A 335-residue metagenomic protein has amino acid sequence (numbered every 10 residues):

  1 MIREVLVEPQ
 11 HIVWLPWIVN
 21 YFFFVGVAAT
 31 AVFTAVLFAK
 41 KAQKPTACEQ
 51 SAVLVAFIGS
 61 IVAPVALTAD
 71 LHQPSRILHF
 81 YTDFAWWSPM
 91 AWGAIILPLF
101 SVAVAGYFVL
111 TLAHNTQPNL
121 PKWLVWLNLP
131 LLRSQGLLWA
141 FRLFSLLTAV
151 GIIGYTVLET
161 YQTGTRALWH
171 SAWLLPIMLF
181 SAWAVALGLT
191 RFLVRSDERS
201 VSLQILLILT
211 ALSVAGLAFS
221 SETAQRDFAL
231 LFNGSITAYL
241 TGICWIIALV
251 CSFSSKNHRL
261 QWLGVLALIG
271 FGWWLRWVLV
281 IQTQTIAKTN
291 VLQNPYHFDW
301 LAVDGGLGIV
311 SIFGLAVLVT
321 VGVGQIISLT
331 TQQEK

Functional and structural regions predicted by a protein language model:
M1-I12, Y81-F84, P118-Q135, T285-K335: Extramembrane terminal tails and long inter-domain/linker segments of multi-pass membrane proteins
M1-I2, A63-L71, I153-T156, T320-G324: Alpha-helical transmembrane segments of multi-pass membrane proteins
M1-K41, I281: N-terminal signal-anchor module of multipass membrane proteins
Q10-G26, P45-A52, D83-L99, R133-L143 (+2 more regions): Membrane-entry segments of alpha-helical transmembrane domains in multi-pass membrane proteins
I12-F22, A91-A94, Q225-I247, T283 (+1 more regions): Membrane-interface transmembrane-helix boundary segments in multi-pass integral membrane proteins
F22-F24, K41-K44, G106-V278: Long, contiguous internal "core" modules enriched in hydrophobic/ aromatic residues
F23-A42, A52-H79, W92-N119: Transmembrane-helix bundle segments that line or gate the permeation/cavity pathway in multi-pass membrane proteins
F23-F33, P98-V102, A182, G242-L249 (+1 more regions): Hydrophobic alpha-helical transmembrane segments
